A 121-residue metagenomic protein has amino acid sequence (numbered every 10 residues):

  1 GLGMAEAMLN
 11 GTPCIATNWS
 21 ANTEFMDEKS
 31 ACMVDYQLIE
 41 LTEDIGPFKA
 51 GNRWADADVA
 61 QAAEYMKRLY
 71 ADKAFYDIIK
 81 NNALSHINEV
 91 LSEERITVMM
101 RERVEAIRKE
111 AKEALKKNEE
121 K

Functional and structural regions predicted by a protein language model:
G1, D56, D77: Glycine-rich phosphate-binding loop at the start of an alpha helix
G1-G11, A111-K112: Repeat-solenoid scaffold signature
M4, M26, K80: Short, flexible helix/strand-to-coil boundary loops that buttress conserved ligand/catalytic motifs in alpha/beta
E6-P13, T17-N18, D27-K29: Conserved donor-binding/catalytic loop of nucleotide-activated donor transferases
T23-R68: Change "using UDP/GDP/dTDP sugars" to "using nucleotide sugars
Q61, R68, F75-E89, E102 (+2 more regions): A short, well-ordered alpha-helix in the C-terminal region of glycosyltransferases
E93-E120: C-terminal alpha-helical cap of glycosyltransferases
